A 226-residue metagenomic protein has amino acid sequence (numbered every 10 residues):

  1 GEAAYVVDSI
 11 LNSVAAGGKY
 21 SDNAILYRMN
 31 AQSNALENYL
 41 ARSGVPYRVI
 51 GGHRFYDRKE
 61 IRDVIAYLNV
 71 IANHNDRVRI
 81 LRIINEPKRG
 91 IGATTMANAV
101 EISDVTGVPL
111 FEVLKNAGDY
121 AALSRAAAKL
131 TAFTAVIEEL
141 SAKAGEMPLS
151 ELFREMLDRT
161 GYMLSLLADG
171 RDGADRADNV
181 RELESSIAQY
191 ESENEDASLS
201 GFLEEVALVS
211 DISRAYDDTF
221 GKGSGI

Functional and structural regions predicted by a protein language model:
G1-P46, N69-H74, V105, A127 (+1 more regions): Helicase P-loop NTPase motor core
G1-Y27, G52, L81, L114-A122 (+1 more regions): Inter-lobe coupling/hinge region of RecA-like P-loop helicase motors
V7, A97-I102: C-terminal helical "lid" of AAA+/P-loop NTPase domains
K19, V45, H74, P87 (+1 more regions): Accessory C-terminal helicase-associated subdomains
A41-V45, H53-P87: Conserved short internal alpha-helix adjacent to the catalytic or cofactor-binding core of large enzyme scaffolds
S103-N116: A short beta-strand-loop micro-motif that forms or neighbors metal/cofactor- and ligand-binding patches at active-site
